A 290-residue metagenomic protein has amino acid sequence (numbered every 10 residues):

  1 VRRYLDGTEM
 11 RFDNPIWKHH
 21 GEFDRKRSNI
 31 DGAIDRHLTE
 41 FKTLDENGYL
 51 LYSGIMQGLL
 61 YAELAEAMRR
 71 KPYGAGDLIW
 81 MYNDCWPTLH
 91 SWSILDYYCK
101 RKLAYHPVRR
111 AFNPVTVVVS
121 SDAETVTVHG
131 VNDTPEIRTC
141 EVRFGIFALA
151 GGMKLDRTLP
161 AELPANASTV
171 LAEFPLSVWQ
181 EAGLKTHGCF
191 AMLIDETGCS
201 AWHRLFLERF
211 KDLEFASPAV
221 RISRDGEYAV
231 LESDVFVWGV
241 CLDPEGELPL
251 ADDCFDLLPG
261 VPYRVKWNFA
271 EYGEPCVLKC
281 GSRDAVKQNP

Functional and structural regions predicted by a protein language model:
V1-R138: Substrate-binding clefts and catalytic carboxylate motifs of secreted carbohydrate-active enzymes
A75-M81, C241, L278-G281: Conserved active-site loop/cleft motifs that coordinate metal ions or position small ligands
M81-N83, G130-T134, V142-A148, L193-D195 (+4 more regions): Active-site proximal loops enriched in glycine and acidic residues that flank catalytic Cys/His/Asp and coordinate
R109-F144, E208-S233: Surface beta-strand/loop "capping" patches
R138-V142, V237-V240, C276: Short beta-strand/loop motifs in extracellular/secreted proteins, especially within beta-sandwich accessory domains
C140-L184, E247-G273: Intrinsically disordered, low-complexity Pro/Gly/Ser/Thr-rich segments with frequent PxxP/GP/PP motifs and embedded
P175-P218, A270-P290: Terminal connector regions
F215-P259, Y263-N268, R283: C-terminal accessory/binding modules appended to enzymatic or scaffolding proteins
